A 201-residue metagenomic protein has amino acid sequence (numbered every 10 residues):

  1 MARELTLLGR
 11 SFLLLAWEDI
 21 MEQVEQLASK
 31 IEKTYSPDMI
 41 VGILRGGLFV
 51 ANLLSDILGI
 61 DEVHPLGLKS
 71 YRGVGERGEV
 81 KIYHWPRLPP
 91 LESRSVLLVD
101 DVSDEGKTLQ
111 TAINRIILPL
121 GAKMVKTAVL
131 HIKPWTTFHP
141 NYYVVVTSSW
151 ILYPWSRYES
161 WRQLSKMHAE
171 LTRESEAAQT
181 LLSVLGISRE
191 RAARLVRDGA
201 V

Functional and structural regions predicted by a protein language model:
M1-V201: PRPP-associated nucleotide enzymes
